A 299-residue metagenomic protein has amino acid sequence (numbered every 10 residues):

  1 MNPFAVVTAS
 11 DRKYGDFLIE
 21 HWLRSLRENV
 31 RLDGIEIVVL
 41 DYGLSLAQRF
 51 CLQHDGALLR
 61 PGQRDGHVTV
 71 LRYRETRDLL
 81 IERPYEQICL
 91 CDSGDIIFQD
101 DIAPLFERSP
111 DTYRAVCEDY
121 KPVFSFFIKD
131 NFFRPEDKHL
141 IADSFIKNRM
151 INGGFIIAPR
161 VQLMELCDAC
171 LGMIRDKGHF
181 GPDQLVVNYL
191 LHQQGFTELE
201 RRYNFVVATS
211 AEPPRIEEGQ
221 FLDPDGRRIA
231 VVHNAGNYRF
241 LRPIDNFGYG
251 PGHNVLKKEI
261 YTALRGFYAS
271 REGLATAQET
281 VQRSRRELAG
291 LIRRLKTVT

Functional and structural regions predicted by a protein language model:
M1-V68, D78-E86, V161, L274-T299: N-terminal anchoring/stem segment of glycosyltransferases
G15, L46-Q48, I97-D100, L105-E107 (+4 more regions): Short catalytic/ligand-binding loop motif for oxyanion handling, primarily in non-cytosolic enzymes, centered on
L26, C51-L52, T76, V187 (+2 more regions): Structural element of the ATP-grasp superfamily
E75-I128: GT-A fold catalytic core of metal-dependent nucleotide-sugar glycosyltransferases, centered on the diacidic
S125-F132, P213: Feature marking well-ordered beta-strand scaffolds used for ligand recognition
N131-K147: Short, flexible, basic/aromatic active-site loop/helix in glycosyltransferases
F145-F240: Catalytic core and acceptor-binding pocket of nucleotide-sugar-dependent glycosyltransferases
P243-T299: Membrane-proximal basic amphipathic "stem/tether" segments
